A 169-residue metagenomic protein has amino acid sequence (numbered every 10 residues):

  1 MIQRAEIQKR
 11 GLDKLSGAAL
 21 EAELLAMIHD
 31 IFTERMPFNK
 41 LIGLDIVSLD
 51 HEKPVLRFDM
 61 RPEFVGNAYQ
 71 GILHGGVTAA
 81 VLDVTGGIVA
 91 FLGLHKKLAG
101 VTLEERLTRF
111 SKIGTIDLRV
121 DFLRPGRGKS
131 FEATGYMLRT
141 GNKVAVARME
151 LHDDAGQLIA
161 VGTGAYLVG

Functional and structural regions predicted by a protein language model:
M1-G169: Terminal targeting signals and extreme-terminal segments of soluble enzymes
